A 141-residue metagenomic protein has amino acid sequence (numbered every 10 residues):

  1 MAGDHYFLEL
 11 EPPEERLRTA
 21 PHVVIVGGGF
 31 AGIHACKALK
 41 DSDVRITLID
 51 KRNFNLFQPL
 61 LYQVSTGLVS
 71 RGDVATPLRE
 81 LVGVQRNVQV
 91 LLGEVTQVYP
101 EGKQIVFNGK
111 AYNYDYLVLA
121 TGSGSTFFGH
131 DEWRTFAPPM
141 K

Functional and structural regions predicted by a protein language model:
M1-A20, V88-K141: FAD-binding core/adjacent interface of flavoenzyme oxidoreductases
L10-Q89, E132-W133: Beta1-alpha1 glycine-rich phosphate/pyrophosphate-binding loop at the start of Rossmann-like nucleotide-binding domains
